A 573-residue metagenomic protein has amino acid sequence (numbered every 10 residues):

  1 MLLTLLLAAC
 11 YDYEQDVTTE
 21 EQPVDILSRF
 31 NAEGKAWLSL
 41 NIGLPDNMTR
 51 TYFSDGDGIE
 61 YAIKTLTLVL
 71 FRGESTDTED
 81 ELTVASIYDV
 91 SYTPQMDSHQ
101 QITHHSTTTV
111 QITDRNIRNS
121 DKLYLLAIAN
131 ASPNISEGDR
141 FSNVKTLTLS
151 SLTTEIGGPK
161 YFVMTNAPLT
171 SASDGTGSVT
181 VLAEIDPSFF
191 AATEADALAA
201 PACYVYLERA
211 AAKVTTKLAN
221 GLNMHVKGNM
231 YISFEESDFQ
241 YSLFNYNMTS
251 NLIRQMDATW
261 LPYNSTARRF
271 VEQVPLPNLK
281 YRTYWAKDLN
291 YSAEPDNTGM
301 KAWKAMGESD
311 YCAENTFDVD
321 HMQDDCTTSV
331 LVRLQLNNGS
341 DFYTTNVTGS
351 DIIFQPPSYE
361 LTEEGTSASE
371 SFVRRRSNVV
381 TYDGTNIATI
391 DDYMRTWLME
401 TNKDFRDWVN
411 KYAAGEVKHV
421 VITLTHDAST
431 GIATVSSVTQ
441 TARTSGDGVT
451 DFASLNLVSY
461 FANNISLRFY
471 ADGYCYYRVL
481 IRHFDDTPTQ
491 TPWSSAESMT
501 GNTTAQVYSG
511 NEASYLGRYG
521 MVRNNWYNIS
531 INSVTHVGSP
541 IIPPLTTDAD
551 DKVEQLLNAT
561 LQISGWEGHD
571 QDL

Functional and structural regions predicted by a protein language model:
M1-L5: Sec-dependent N-terminal signal peptides
L7-L40, Y204, T216, N524 (+1 more regions): Bacterial Sec-dependent N-terminal signal peptides
I42-D46: Loop-helix junctions at membrane interfaces
R50-G138, K213-K217, G221-N528, N532-S533 (+1 more regions): Tryptophan-paired
S91-H99, N134-P201: Structured interaction patches on ligand/partner-binding surfaces of diverse proteins
T113-D114, A200-V205: Catalytic micro-motifs at enzyme active sites that drive phosphoryl/nucleotidyl and oxygen chemistry
R209-A211: Extracellular, surface-exposed repeat architectures
R518-W526, T535, S539-L573: C-terminal functional modules
